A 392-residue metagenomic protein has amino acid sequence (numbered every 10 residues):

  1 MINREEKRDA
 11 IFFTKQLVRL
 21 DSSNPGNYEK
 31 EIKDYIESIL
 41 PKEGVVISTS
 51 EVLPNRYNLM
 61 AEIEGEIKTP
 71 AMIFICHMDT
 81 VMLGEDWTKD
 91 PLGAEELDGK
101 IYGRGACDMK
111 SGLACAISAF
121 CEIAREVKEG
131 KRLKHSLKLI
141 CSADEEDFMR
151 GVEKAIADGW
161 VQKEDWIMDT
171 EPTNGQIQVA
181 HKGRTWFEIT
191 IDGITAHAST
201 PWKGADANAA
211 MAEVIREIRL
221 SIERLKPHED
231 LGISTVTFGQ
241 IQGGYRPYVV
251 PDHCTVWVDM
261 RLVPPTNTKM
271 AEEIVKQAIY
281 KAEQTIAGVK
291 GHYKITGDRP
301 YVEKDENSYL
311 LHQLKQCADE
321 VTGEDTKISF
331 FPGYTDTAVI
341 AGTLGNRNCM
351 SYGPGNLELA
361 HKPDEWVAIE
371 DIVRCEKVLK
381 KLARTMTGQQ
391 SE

Functional and structural regions predicted by a protein language model:
M1-A106, R125-L133: Acidic/His- and Gly-rich active-site-bordering loop/insert found across diverse amide/peptide-bond hydrolases
E5, S48-E51, M82, P172-T173 (+2 more regions): Metal-dependent amide/peptide-bond hydrolase catalytic core, centered on the "pita-bread" metallohydrolase fold
E43, V127-L133, W160-V161, K281-G288 (+1 more regions): Short helix-capping segments at alpha-helix termini
I67-M72, D98, R132-L137, V161-D165 (+2 more regions): Short coil/turn connectors at secondary-structure junctions
F74, E95-E146, F187-I191, W202-I222 (+2 more regions): Alpha-helical metal-binding/catalytic segments enriched in His/Glu/Asp
I75-H77, I140-S142, M168-E171, T190-D192 (+1 more regions): Short beta-strand segments
M109-K182, T387, S391-E392: Acidic/histidine-rich catalytic neighborhood of metal-dependent amide-processing enzymes
